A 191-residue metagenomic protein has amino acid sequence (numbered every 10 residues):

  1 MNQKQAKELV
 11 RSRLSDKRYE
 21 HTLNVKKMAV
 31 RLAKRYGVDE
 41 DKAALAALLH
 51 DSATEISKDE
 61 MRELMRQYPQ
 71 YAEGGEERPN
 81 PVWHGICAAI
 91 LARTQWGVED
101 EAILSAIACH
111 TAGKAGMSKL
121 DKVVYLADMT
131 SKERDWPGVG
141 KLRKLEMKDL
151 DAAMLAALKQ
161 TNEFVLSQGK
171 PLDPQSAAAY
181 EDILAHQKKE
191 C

Functional and structural regions predicted by a protein language model:
K7-S12, R35-A156: Divalent metal-dependent catalytic cores for phosphoryl transfer on phosphate-bearing substrates
H21: N-terminal glycine-rich anion-binding loops that anchor highly charged ligand groups
D151-L158, N162-V165, G169: Helix-rich interaction surfaces within compact, conserved domain-sized segments that mediate assembly or partner
E163-C191: Charged phosphate-binding loop/patch that engages nucleotide di/tri-phosphates or the phosphate backbone of nucleic
